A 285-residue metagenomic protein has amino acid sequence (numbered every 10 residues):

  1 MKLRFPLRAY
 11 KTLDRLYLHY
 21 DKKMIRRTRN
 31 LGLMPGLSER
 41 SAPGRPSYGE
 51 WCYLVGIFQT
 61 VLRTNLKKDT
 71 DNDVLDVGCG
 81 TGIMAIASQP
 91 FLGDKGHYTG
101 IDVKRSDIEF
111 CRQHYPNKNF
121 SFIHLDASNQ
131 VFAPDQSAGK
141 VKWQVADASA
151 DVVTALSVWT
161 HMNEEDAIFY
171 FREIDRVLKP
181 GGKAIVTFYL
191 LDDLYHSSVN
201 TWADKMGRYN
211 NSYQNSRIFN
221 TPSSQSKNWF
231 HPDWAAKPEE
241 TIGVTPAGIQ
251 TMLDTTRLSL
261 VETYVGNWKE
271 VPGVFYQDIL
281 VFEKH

Functional and structural regions predicted by a protein language model:
K2-N72, T81-P90, K95-K142, F169 (+1 more regions): Class I (Rossmann-like) S-adenosyl-L-methionine-dependent methyltransferase catalytic domain, capturing the SAM-binding
V77: Conserved beta-strand/loop positions that form the S-adenosyl-L-methionine
T154: A conserved beta-strand element that flanks and buttresses the S-adenosyl-L-methionine
S157-V158: Short catalytic micro-motifs in class I SAM-dependent methyltransferases
N163-E164: Helix-capping/helix-break motifs at membrane-protein junctions, especially on the cytosolic side just before or after
I168-P180: A short glycine-rich, Lys/Arg-flanked "PGG" loop and its adjoining helix->strand segment in the class I
